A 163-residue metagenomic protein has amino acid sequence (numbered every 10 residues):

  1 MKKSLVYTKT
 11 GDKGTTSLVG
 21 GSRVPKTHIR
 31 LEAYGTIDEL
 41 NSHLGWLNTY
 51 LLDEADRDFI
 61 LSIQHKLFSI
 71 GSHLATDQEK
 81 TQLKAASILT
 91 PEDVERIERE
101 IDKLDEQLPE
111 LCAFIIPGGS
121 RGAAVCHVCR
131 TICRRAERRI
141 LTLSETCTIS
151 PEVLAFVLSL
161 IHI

Functional and structural regions predicted by a protein language model:
M1-I161: Phosphate/pyrophosphate-binding loop motifs in nucleotide- or prenyl diphosphate-using proteins
